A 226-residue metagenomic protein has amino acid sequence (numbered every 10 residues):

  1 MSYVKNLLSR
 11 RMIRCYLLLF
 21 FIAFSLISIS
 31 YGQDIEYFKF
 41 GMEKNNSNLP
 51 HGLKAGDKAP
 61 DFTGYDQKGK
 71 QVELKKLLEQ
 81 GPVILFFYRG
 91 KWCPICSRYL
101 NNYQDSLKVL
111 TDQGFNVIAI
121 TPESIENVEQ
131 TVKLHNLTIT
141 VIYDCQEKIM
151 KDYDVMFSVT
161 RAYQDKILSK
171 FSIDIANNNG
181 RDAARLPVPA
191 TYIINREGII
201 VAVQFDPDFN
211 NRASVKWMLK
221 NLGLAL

Functional and structural regions predicted by a protein language model:
S2-K58: N-terminal targeting signals for export/organelle localization
A59-P60, I84, V188-A190: Short loop/turn microsegments at loop-to-beta-strand junctions
Q67, C145, R196: Short, ordered coil/turn segments that flank beta-strands lining enzyme active or ligand-binding pockets
L74-Y103: Short active-site neighborhood of thiol/selenol oxidoreductases, capturing the structured segment around
R98-D154: Structural microenvironment flanking redox-active thiols in thiol-disulfide oxidoreductases
K148-N210: Thiol/selenol-based redox catalytic cores and closely related redox-interacting motifs
F209-L224: A short, polar/charged loop-to-alpha-helix boundary motif
